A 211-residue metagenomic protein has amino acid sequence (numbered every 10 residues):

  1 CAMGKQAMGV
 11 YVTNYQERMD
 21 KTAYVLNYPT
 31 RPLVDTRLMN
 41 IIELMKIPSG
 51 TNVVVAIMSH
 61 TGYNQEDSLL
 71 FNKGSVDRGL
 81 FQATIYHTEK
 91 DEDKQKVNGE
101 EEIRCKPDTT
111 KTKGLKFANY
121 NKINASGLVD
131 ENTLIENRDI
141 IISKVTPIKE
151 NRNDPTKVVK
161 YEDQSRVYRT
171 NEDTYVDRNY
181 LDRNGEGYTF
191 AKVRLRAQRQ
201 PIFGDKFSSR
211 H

Functional and structural regions predicted by a protein language model:
C1-H211: Conduit-forming functional cores of very large proteins
